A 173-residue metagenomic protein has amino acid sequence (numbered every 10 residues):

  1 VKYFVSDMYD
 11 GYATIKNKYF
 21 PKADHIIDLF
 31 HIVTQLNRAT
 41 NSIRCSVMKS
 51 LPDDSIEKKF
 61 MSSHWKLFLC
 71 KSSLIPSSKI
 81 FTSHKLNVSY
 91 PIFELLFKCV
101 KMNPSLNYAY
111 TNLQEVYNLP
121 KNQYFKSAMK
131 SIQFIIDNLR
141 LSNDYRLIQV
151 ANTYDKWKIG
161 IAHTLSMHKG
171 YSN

Functional and structural regions predicted by a protein language model:
V1-I26, F30-T34, D53-N173: Acidic/histidine-rich catalytic cores and adjacent linkers of DNA breakage/strand-transfer/modification proteins
I32-D53: Short alpha-helix plus adjacent loop in nuclease-associated cores
